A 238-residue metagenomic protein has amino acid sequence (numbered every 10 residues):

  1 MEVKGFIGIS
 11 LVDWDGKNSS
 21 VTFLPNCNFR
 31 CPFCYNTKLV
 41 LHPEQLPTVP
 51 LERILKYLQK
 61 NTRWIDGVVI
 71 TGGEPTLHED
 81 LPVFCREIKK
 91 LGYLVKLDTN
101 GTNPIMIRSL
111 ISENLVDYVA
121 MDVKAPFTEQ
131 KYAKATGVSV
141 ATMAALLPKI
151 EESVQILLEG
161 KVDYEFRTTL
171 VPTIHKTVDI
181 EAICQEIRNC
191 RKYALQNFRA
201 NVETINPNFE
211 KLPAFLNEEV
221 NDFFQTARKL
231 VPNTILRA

Functional and structural regions predicted by a protein language model:
E2-G16, L170-A238: Auxiliary Fe-S-binding modules of radical SAM enzymes
I7-S10, V21, Y57: Short secondary-structure capping/turn segments at boundaries of alpha-helices and beta-strands
W14-V49: Canonical Radical SAM [4Fe-4S] cluster-binding loop centered on the CxxxCxxC motif and its immediate flanking residues
F23, T71-G73: A secondary-structure boundary/capping signal
T37-V68: Conserved alpha-helical substructure of the radical SAM core
K38, G72, V123, N197 (+1 more regions): Residues that line or immediately flank small-molecule/substrate-binding pockets and catalytic motifs
E44-T48, M143-L147, P213-N217: Flexible, glycine- and charge-enriched loops at secondary-structure boundaries
L55-G67, T76-F209: Conserved AdoMet/S-adenosylmethionine-binding subsite of the radical SAM
